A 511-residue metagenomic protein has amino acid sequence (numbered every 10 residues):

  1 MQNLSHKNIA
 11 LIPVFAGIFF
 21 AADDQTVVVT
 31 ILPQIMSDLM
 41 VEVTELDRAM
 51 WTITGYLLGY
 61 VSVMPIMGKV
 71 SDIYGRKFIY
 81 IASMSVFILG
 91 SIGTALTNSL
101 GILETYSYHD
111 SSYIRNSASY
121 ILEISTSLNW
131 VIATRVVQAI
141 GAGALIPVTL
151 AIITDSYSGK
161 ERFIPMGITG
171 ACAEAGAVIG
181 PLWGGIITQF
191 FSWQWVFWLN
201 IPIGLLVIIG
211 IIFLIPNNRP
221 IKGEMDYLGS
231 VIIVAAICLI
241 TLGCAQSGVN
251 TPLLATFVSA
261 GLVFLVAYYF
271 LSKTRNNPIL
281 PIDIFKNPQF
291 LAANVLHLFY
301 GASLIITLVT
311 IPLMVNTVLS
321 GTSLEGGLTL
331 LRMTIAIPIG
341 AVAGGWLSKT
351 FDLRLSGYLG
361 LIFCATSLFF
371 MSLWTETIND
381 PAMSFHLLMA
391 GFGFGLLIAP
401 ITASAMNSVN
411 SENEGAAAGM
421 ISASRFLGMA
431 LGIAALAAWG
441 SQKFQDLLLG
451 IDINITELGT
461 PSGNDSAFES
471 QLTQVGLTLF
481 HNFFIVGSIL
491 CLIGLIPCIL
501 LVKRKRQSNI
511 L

Functional and structural regions predicted by a protein language model:
M1-D23, S37, Y108: Cytosolic juxtamembrane N-terminal segment immediately preceding the first transmembrane helix of multi-pass
I9-A16, D23, V29-T30, I53 (+4 more regions): 12-transmembrane solute porter fold
V27-V43, V70, I153, L313-S320: Membrane-interface helix caps of multi-pass secondary transporters
I31-S62, L100, Y106, T126-A133 (+1 more regions): Extracellular/periplasmic helix-loop-helix junction of adjacent transmembrane segments in MFS-like secondary
I35-M36, V70-S71, W183-F191, C244 (+4 more regions): Interfacial helix-cap and linker-helix signal at transmembrane-aqueous boundaries of multi-pass secondary transporters
T54-G68, I146, L150, L331-G344: Central cavity-lining transmembrane alpha-helices of secondary-active solute carriers, predominantly the Major
M64-L228: Helix-loop-helix hairpins in multi-pass membrane proteins, especially solute transporters
Q189-L296, Y300-S303, T322, L328-T329 (+2 more regions): Hydrophobic transmembrane-helix bundles of small-molecule transporters
